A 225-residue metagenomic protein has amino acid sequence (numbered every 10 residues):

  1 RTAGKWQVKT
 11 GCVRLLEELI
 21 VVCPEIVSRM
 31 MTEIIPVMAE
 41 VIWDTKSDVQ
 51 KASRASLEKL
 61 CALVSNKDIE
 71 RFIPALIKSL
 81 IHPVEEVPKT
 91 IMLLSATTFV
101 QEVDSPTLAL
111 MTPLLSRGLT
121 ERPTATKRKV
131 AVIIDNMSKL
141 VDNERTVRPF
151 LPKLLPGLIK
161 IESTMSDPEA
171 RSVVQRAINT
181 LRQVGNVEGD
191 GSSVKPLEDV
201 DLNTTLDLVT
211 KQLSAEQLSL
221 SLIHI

Functional and structural regions predicted by a protein language model:
R1, S28-I42, N66-I81, P106-L119 (+2 more regions): HEAT/HEAT-like alpha-solenoid repeats
R1-T2, K211-L220: Short, intrinsically disordered, charge-balanced linker/junction segments flanking boundaries in proteins
W6-Q7, S47-D48, P83-E86, T124-A125 (+2 more regions): Alpha-helix N-cap/helix-start positions at coil->helix boundaries
G11, M30, V37, A52 (+7 more regions): Alpha-solenoid helical repeat scaffolds
C12-C23, V41-I42, S56-V64, L80 (+4 more regions): Hydrophobic residues within the alpha-helices of tandem HEAT/HEAT-like
C61, P156, T164, P168-R171 (+2 more regions): Cytosolic small-GTPase signaling regions in large eukaryotic proteins
I223-I225: Conserved small/polar residues in nucleotide/adenosyl-binding loops
